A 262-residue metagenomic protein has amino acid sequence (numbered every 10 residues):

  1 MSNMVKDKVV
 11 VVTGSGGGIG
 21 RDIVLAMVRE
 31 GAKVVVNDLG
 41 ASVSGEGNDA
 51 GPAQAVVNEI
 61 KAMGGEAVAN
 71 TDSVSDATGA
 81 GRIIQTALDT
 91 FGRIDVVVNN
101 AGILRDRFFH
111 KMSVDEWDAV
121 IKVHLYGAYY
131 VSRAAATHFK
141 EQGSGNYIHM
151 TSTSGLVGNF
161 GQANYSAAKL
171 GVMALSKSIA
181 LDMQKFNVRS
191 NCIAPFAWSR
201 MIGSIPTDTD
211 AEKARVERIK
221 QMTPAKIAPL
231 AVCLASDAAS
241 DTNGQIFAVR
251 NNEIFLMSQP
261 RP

Functional and structural regions predicted by a protein language model:
N3-V36: Canonical Rossmann dinucleotide-binding motif of NAD(H)/NADP(H)-dependent dehydrogenases/reductases, specifically
K6, M63-E66, T86-N99, R105 (+2 more regions): A glycine-rich helix->loop->beta "capping" turn within Rossmann-like NAD(P)(H)-dependent oxidoreductase domains
A50-Q54, T71-Q85, V114: The beta1-alpha1 cofactor-binding region of Rossmann-like NAD(H)/NADP(H)-dependent oxidoreductases
I60, F108-F109, E116-D118: Substrate-binding pocket helix/loop in short-chain dehydrogenase/reductase
S132, A168, S176: Active-site helix of classical SDR
S152: Residue(s) in the substrate-gating loop at a strand-loop-helix junction that position the organic substrate next
K213-P262: C-terminal helical subdomain
